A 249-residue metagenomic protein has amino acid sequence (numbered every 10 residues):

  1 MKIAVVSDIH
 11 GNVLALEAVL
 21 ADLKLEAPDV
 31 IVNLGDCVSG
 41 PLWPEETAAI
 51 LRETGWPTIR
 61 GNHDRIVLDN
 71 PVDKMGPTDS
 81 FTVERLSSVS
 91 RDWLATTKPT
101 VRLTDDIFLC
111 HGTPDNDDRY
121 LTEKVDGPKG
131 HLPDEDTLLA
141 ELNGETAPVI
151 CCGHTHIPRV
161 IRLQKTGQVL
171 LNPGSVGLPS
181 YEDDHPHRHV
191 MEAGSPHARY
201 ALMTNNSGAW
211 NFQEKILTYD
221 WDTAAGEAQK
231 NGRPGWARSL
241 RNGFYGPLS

Functional and structural regions predicted by a protein language model:
K2-A95: Core catalytic region of metal-dependent phosphoesterases/phosphodiesterases, especially metallo-beta-lactamase-like
K2-H10, D106-T113, L170-G174: Active-site-proximal beta-strand elements of phosphoester/diester hydrolases
H10-A15, S39-L42, R65-D69, R102 (+3 more regions): Active-site environment of divalent metal-dependent phosphoester hydrolases
D22-L23, A48-L51, G76, D126-G127 (+2 more regions): Glycine-rich, phosphate-binding/catalytic loops in enzymes
L25-A27, L86-R162: His/acidic metal-ligating clusters that form di-metal
D29, W56, T146-V149, N211: Short active-site oxyanion
R162-S249: Acidic, His/Gly-rich catalytic cores of divalent-metal-dependent hydrolytic chemistry
